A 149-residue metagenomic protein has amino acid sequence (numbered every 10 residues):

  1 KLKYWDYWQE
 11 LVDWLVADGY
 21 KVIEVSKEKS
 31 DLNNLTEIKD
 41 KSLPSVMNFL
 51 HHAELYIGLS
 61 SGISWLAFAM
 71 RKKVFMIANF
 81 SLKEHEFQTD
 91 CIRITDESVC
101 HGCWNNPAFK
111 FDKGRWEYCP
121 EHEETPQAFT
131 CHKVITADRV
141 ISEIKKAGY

Functional and structural regions predicted by a protein language model:
K1, K39, F129-K133: Alpha-helix initiation/capping motif
K1-L11, L15, C103, K110-Y118: Short intrinsically disordered, low-complexity coil segments enriched in acidic
L2-H85: Donor-binding and catalytic core of enzymes assembling or modifying cell-surface/extracellular glycoconjugates
F68-G148: Nucleotide-sugar donor-binding patch of glycosyltransferase catalytic domains
